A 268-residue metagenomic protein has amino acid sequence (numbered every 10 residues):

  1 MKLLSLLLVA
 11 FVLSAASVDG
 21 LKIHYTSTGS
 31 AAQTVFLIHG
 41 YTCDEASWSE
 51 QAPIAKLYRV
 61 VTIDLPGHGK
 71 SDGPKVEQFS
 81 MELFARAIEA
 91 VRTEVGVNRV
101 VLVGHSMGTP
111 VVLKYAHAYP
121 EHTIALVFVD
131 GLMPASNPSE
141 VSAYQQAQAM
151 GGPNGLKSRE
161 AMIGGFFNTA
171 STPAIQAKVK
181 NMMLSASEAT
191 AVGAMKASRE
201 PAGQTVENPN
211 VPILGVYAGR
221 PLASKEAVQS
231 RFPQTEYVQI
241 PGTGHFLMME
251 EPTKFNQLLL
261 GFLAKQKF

Functional and structural regions predicted by a protein language model:
M1-F36, K56-R59, T93, N98 (+6 more regions): Alpha/beta-hydrolase fold catalytic core
L21, S27-G73: Conserved HGGG/HGGXW glycine-rich cap/lid loop of the alpha/beta-hydrolase fold
L21, T62-V103, M107, V111 (+1 more regions): Active-site loop/oxyanion-hole signature of alpha/beta-hydrolase fold enzymes
G108, V112-A116, K225: Short helix immediately C-terminal to the catalytic nucleophile in hydrolase catalytic domains
K114-A118, T123-N154: Flexible "cap/lid" loop of the alpha/beta hydrolase fold
G131, Q146-A149, E160-T172, M182 (+1 more regions): Helix-loop "lid/cap" segments that line or gate small-molecule binding pockets
T172, S185-Q239: Conserved serine/cysteine hydrolase catalytic core
T243-P252, N256: Catalytic histidine-centered segment of alpha/beta-hydrolase-like enzymes
